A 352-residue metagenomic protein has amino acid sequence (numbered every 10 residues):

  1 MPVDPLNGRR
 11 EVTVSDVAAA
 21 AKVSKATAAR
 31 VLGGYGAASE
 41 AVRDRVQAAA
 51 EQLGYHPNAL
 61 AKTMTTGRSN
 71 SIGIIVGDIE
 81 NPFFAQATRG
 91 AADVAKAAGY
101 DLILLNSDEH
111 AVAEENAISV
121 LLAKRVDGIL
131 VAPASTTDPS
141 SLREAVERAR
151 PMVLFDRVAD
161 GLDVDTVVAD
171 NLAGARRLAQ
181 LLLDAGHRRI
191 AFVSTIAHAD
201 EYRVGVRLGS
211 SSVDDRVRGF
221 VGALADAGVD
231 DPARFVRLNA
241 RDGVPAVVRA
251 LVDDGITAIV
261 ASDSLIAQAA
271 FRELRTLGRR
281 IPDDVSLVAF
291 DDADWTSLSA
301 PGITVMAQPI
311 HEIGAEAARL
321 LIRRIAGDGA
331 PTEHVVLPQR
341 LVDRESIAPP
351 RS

Functional and structural regions predicted by a protein language model:
M1-N70, A348-R351: N-terminal helix-turn-helix DNA-binding module of bacterial transcription factors
M1-S15, D44, A59, G67-D184 (+1 more regions): Alpha-helical recognition/docking segments in bacterial nutrient-uptake and carbohydrate-utilization systems
P2-L6, Q52, D93-A98, E147-L154 (+1 more regions): Bacterial carbohydrate/catabolite-sensing allosteric modules
E11, S39-R43, N58, T66 (+5 more regions): Non-catalytic, surface-exposed connector residues within folded enzymatic/regulatory domains
V14-V23, A28, A38, V46 (+10 more regions): Hydrophobic packing within well-folded, soluble alpha/beta domains
A20, T27-R30, T65-I79, R189-V206: Short beta-strand segments enriched in small/hydrophobic residues
R30, I75-V76, N106, L130-P133 (+3 more regions): Small/polar loops that bind or transfer phosphate-bearing groups
G36-E40, V112, D283, E312: Residue-level preference for short helical/loop micro-motifs built around acidic side chains
